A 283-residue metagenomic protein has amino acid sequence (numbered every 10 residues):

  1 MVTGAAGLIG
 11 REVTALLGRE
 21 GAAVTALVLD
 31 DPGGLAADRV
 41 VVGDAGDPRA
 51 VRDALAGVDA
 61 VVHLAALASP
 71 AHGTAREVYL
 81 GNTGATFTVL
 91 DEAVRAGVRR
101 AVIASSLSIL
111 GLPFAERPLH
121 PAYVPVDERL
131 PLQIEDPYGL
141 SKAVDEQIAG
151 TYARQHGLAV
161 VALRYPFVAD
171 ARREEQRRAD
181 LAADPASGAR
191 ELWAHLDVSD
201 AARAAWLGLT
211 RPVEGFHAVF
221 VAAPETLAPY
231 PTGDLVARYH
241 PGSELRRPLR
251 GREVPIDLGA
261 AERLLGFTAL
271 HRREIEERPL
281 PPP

Functional and structural regions predicted by a protein language model:
M1-E20: N-terminal Rossmann NAD(P)H-binding glycine-rich loop of SDR-like oxidoreductase domains
P32-G33, D38-G81, E92: NAD(P)H-binding glycine-rich loop region in Rossmannoid oxidoreductase-like domains and their noncatalytic homologs
G46, E77-T88, L132, L140-S141 (+1 more regions): Glycine-rich NAD(P)-binding loop of the Rossmann-fold in SDR/ketoreductase-type enzymes
L80, E116-H156: Catalytic helix-loop patch of NAD(P)-dependent Rossmann-fold dehydrogenases
T88-E135: Conserved Rossmann-fold NAD(P)-dependent oxidoreductase catalytic core, especially the SDR/UDP-sugar
S105, E146-A171: Conserved beta-loop-beta element that borders a ligand/cofactor-binding pocket
V168-A186, E191-H217: Alpha-helical substrate-binding/gating segment
S199-P283: C-terminal substrate-binding subdomain of Rossmann-fold SDR/epimerase-dehydratase oxidoreductases
